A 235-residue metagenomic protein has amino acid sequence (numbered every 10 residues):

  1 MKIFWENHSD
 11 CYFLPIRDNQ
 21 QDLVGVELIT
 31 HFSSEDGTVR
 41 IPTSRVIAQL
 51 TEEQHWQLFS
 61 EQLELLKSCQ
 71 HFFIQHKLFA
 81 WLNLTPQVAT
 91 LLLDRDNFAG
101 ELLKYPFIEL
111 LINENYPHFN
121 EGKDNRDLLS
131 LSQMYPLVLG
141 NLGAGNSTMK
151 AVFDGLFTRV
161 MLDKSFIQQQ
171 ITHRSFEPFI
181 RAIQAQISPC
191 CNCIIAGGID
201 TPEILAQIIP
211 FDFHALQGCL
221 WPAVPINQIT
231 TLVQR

Functional and structural regions predicted by a protein language model:
M1-L102: Bacterial c-di-GMP phosphodiesterase EAL domain
M1-L14, D18-N19, L23, T30-G37 (+4 more regions): EAL-family c-di-GMP phosphodiesterase catalytic domain
S68-Q75, L92-F107, R126-S132, A151-L156 (+1 more regions): Acidic (Asp/Glu)-rich catalytic clusters
I74-A80, K104-I108, Q133-P136, T158 (+2 more regions): Short, well-ordered coil/turn segments that N-cap beta-strands
D94-F98, K123-R126, H173-R181: Charged helix-capping and loop-helix junction motifs
Y105, P117, S132-N146: ATP/nucleotide-binding catalytic cores
I108-M134: Charge-rich, low-complexity terminal tails
D124-G140, I187-A196: Short beta-strand/loop segments at the ligand-binding rim of alpha/beta enzyme cores
